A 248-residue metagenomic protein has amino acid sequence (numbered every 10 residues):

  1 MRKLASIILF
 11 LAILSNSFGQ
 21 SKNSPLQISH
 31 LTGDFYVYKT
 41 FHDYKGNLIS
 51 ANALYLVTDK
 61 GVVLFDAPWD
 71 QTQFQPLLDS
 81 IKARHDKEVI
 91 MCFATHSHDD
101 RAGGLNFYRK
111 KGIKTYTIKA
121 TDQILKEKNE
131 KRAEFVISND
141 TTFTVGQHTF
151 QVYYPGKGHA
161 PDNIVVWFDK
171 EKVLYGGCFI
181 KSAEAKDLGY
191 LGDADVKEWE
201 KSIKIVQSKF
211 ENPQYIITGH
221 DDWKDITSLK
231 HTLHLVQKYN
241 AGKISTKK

Functional and structural regions predicted by a protein language model:
L4-I13: Sec-dependent N-terminal signal peptides
L14-P25, K197-K248: Accessory terminal helices/loops
K22-L31, Y116-G156, A160-D162, D169-K170 (+1 more regions): Metallo-beta-lactamase
H30-L77, V165-C178: Conserved beta-strand hairpin/beta-sheet module of binuclear metal-dependent hydrolase folds, prominently
D34, L56, D66, I81 (+9 more regions): Divalent metal-coordination and catalytic microenvironments
V37-K39, Y55, V63-F65, I90-A94 (+6 more regions): Structural recognition of the beta-strand scaffold that forms the well-ordered cores of secreted hydrolase catalytic
D59-G61, T72-Y116: Active-site metal-binding motif and surrounding structural segment of the metallo-beta-lactamase
G61-V62, W69-D70, P155-T227: Metallo-beta-lactamase
